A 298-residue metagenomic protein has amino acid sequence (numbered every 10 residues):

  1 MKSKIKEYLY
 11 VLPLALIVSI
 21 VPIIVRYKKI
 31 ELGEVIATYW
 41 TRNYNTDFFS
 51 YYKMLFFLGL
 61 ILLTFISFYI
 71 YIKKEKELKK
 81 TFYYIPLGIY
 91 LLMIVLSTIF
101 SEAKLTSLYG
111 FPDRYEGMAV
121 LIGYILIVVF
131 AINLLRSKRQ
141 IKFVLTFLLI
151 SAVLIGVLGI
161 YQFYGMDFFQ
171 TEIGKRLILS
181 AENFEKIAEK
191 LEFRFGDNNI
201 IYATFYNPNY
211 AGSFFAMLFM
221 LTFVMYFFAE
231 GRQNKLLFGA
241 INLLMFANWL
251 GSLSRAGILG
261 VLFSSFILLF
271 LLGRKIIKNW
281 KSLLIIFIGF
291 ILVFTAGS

Functional and structural regions predicted by a protein language model:
M1-K4, K74-K80: Membrane-interfacial, low-structure loops and terminal tails that flank and connect transmembrane helices in multi-pass
K2-V25, F56-Y71, P86-K104, L121-F130 (+1 more regions): Alpha-helical transmembrane segments of multi-pass inner-membrane proteins
R26-E34: Hydrophobic transmembrane helix segments
G33-F48: Perimembrane loop-to-helix junctions flanking transmembrane segments
Y44-L60: Interfacial helix-start motif at the membrane-water boundary
S107-M118: Non-cytosolic membrane-interface motifs at loop->transmembrane helix junctions
